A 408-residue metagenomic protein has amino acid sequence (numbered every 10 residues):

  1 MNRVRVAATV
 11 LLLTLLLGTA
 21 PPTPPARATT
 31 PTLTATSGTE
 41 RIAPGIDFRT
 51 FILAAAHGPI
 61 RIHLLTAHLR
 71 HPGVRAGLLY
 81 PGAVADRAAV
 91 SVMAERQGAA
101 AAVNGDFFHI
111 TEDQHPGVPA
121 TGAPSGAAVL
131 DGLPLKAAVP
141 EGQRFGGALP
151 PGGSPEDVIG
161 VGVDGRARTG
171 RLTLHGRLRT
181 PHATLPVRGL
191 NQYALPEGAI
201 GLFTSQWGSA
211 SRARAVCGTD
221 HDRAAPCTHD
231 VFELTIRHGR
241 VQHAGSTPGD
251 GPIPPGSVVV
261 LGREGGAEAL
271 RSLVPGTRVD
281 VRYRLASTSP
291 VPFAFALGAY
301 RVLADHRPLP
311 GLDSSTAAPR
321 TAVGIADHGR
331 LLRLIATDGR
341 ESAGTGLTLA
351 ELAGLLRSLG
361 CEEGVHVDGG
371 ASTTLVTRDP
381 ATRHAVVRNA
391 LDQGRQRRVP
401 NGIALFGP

Functional and structural regions predicted by a protein language model:
N2-A8, L15-T19, P24-P408: Gly/Ser/Thr/Pro-rich low-complexity, intrinsically disordered segments
